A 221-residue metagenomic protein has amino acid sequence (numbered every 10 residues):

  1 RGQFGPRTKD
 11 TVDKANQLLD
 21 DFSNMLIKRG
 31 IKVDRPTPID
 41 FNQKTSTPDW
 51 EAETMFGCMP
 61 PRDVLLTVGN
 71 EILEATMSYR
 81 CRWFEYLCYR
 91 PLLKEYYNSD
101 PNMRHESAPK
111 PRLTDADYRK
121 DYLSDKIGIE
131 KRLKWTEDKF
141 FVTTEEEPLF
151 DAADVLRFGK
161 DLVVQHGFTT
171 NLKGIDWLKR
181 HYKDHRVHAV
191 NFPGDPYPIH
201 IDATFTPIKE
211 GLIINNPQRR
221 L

Functional and structural regions predicted by a protein language model:
R1-L221: The feature marks the mature, well-folded catalytic cores of soluble enzymes
